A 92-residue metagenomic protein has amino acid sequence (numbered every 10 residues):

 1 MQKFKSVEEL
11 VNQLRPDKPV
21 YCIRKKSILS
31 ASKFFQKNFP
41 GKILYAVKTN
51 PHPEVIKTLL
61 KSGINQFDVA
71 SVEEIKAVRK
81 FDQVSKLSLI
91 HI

Functional and structural regions predicted by a protein language model:
M1-L89: A charged N-terminal "starter" segment
